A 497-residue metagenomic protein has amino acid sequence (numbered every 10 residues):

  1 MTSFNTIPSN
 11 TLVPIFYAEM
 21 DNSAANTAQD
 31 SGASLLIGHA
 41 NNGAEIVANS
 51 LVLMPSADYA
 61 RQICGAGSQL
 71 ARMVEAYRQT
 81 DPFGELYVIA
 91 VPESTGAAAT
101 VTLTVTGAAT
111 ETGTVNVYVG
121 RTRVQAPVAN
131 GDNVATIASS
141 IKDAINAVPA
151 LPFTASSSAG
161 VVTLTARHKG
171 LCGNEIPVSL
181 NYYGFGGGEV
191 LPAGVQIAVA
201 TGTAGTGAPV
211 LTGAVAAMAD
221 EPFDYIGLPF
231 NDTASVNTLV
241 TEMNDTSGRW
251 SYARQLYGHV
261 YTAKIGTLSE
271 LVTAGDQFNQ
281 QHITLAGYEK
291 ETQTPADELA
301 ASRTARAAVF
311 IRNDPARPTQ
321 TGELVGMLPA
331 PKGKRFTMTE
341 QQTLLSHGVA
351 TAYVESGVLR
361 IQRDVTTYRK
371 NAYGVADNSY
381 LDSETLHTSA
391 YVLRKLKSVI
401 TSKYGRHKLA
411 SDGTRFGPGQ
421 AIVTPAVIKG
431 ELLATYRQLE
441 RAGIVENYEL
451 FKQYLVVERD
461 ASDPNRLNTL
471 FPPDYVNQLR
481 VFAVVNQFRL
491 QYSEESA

Functional and structural regions predicted by a protein language model:
M1-E85, Q320-T343, G348-A497: Structured, hydrophobic secondary-structure cores that serve as assembly/anchoring elements
S56-C64, A108-P177, I226, D245: Extended, beta-strand-rich, solvent-exposed assembly scaffolds of outer structural proteins
C64-T80, A90-P92, G186-G326: A glycine-rich, acidic short-motif signal
A76-A97, A155, T163-S179: Extended, compositionally biased
G96-A108: Disulfide-bonded cysteine-rich modules in secreted/extracellular proteins, activating on the conserved Cys frameworks
G107, D132, S157, G205-G213 (+1 more regions): Surface-exposed ligand/attachment interfaces on beta-rich extracellular proteins
G107-E111, V115-Y118, Y183-P209, M218 (+4 more regions): Bacterial flagellar/type III secretion structural subunits and associated motility module proteins, recognized via
Y118, L171-G188, V485-Q487: Extended Gly/Ser/Thr-rich low-complexity repeat segments, especially those forming or decorating extracellular
